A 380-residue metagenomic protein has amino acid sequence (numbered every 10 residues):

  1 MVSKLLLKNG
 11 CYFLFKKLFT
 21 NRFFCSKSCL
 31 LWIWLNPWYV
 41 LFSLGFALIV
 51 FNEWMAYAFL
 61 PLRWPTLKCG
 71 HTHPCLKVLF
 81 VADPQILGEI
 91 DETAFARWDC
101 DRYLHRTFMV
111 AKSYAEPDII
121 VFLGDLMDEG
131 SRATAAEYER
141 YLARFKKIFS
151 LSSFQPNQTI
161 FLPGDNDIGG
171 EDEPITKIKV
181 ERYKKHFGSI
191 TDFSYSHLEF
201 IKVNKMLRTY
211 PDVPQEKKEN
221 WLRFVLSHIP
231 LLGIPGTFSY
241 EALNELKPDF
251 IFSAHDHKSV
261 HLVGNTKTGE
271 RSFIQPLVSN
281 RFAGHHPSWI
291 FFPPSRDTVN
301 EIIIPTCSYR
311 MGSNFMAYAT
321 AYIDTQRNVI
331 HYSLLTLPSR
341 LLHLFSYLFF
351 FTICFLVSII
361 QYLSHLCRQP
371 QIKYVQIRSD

Functional and structural regions predicted by a protein language model:
V2, W34, L41, G45-T66 (+2 more regions): Binuclear metal-dependent phosphoesterase catalytic core
V2-E139, R144: N-terminal active-site segment of His-dependent metallophosphoesterases
F51-A56, P74-L76, E116-D118, F154-T159 (+3 more regions): Loop/turn elements at helix/coil->beta-strand transitions in domains of secreted/extracellular proteins
A58-G70, S131-E219, F273-N300, T320: Extended active-site neighborhood of metal-dependent phosphoesterases/phosphodiesterases
C75-D91, H197-T209, R223-I229, T298-T306 (+1 more regions): Active-site-proximal beta-strand elements of phosphoester/diester hydrolases
D83, G124-D125, G164-D165, H228 (+1 more regions): Active-site glycine-centered loops adjacent to acidic/histidine catalytic or metal-binding residues that shape
N220-D256, V260-G284: Active-site-proximal segments of metal-dependent phosphoesterases and phosphodiesterases across multiple
